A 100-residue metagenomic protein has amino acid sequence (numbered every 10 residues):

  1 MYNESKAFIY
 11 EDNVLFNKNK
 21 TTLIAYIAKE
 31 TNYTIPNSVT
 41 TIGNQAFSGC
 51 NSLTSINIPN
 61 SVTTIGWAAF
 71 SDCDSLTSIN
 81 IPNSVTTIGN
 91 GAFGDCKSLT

Functional and structural regions predicted by a protein language model:
M1-F16, A25-T41, N51-T64, D74-T87 (+1 more regions): Structural signature of tandem-repeat unit edges
